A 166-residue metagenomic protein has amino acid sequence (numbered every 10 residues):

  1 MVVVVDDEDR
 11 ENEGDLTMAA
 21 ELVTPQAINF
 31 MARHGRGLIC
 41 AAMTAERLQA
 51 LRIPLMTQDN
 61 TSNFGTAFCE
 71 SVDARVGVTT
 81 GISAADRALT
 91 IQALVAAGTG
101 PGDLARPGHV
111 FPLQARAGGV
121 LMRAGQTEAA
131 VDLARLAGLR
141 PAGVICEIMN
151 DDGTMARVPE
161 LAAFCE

Functional and structural regions predicted by a protein language model:
M1-E166: Catalytic domains of riboflavin
